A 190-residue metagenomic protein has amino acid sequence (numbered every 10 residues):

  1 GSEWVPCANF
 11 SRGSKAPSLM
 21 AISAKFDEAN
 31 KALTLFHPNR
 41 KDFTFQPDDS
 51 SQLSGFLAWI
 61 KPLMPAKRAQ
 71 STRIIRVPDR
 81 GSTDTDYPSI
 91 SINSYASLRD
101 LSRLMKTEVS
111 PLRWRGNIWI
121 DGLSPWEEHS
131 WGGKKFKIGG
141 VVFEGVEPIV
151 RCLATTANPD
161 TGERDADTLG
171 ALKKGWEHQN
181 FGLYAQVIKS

Functional and structural regions predicted by a protein language model:
G1-W131, K137-I138, E147-I149: Electropositive, beta-rich accessory/interaction domains or terminal extensions that provide binding surfaces
S124-K189: Glycine-rich active-site loops that engage anionic ligands at enzyme catalytic sites
